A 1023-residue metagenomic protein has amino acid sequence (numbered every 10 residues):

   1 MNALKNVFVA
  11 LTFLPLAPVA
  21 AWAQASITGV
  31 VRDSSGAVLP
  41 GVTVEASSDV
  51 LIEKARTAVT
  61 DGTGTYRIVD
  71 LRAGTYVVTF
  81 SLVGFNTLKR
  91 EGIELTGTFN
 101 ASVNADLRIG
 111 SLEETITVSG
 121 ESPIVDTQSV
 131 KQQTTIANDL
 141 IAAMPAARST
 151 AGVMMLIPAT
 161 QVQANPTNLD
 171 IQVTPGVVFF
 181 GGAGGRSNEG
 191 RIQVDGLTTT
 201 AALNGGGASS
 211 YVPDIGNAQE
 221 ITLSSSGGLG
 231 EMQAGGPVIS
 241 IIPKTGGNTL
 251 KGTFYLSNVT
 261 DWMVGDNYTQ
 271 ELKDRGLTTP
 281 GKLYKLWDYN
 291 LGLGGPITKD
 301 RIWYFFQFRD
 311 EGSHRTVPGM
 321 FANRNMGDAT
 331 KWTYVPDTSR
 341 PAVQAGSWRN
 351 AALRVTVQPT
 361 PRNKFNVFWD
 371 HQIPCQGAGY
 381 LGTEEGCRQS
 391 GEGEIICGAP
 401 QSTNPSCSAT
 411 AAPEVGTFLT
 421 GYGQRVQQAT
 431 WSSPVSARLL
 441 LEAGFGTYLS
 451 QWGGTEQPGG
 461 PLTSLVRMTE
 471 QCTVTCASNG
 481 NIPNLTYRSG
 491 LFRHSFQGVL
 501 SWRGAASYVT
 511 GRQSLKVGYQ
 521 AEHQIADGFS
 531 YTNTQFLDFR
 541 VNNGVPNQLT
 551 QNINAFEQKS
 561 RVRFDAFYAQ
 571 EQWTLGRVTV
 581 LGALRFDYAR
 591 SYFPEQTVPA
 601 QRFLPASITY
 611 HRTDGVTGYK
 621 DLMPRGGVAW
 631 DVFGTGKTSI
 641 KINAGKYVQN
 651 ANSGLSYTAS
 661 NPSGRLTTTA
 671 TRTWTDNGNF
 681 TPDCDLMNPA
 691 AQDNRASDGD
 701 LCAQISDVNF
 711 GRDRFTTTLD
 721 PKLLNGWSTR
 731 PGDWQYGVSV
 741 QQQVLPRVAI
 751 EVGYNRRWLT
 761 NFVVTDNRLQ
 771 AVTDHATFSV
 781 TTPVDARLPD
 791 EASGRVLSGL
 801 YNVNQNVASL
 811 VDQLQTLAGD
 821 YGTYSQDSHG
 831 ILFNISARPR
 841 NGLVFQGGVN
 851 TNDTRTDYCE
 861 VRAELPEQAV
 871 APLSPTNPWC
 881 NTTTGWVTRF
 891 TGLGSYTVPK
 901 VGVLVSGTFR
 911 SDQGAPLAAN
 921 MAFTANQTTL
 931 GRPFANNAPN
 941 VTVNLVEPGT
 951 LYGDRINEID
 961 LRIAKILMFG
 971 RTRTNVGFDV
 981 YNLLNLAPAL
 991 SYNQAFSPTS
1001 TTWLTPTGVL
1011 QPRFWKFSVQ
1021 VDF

Functional and structural regions predicted by a protein language model:
A3, V9, P15-A137, T198: Periplasm-facing N-terminal accessory domains of Gram-negative outer-membrane beta-barrel systems
D61, F85-T245, V264, K273-T278 (+2 more regions): Periplasmic N-terminal accessory/gating domains of Gram-negative outer-membrane beta-barrel systems
G120, F254-T260, F306-D310, V367-H371 (+10 more regions): Transmembrane beta-barrel strands of outer-membrane/channel proteins
T150, Q163, P405, A477 (+5 more regions): Solvent-exposed loop/turn elements at secondary-structure boundaries
K251, K282-A378, L419-Y448, P624: Transmembrane beta-barrel wall of Gram-negative outer-membrane proteins
S347, P361-Q570, P605-Y610: Replace "related TpsB outer-membrane translocases also match" with "some related outer-membrane beta-barrels such as
A589, G753-P916: Gram-negative outer-membrane beta-barrel transporters
N650, R747, T760-N761, P899-N940 (+1 more regions): C-terminal beta-signal and adjacent terminal beta-strands/loops of Gram-negative outer-membrane beta-barrel proteins
